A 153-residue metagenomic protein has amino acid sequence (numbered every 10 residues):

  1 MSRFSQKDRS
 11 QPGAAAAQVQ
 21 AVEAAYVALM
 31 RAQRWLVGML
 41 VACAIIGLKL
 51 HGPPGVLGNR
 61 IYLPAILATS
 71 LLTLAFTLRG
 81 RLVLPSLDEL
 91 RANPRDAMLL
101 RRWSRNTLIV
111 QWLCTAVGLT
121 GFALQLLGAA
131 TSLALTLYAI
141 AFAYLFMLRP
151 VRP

Functional and structural regions predicted by a protein language model:
M1-A42, P153: Cytosolic-side membrane-entry/anchor segment at the start of a transmembrane helix
S2, L74-R91: Membrane-water interface of transmembrane alpha-helices
V37-V41, A68-T69, L113-L119: Core segments of transmembrane alpha-helices that mediate helix-helix packing or line hydrophobic substrate/ligand
I45, W112-A134: Alpha-helical transmembrane segments and their membrane-interface junctions in multi-pass membrane proteins
G47-G58: Short, hydrophobic transmembrane alpha-helix segments
G58-T73: Alpha-helical transmembrane segments
L90-L113: Short membrane-interface loop/juxtamembrane segments of multi-pass integral membrane proteins
Q125-R152: Hydrophobic alpha-helical transmembrane segments and immediately flanking/interface helices in integral membrane
